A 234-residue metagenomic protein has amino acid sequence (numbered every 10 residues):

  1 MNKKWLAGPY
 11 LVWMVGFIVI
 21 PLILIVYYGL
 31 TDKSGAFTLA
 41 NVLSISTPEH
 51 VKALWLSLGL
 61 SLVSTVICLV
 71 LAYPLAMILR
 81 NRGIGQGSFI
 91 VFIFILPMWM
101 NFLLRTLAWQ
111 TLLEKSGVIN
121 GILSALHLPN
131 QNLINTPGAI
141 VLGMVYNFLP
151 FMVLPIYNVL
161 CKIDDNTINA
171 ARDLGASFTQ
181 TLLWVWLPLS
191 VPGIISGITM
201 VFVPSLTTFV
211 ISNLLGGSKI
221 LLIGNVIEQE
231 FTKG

Functional and structural regions predicted by a protein language model:
M1-N2, Q180: Juxtamembrane cytosolic amphipathic helices that cap and anchor the N-termini of specific transmembrane helices
N2-S34, E49-C161, V185-F209, L214-G216: Membrane-water interface segments at the C-terminal ends of transmembrane alpha-helices in multi-pass inner-membrane
V42-E49, F209, N213-G234: Interhelical loop and adjacent transmembrane-helix boundary motif in polytopic membrane transport permeases
P129, A176-F178: Short coil/turn motifs that cap or connect alpha-helices
I163-T167: Short glycine/proline-centered loop/turn elements that form peptide/ligand docking sites
A171: The alpha-helix within a helix-turn-helix
L174-G175, P188: Glycine/proline-centered hinge or cleavage motifs at structural transition points of membrane proteins
